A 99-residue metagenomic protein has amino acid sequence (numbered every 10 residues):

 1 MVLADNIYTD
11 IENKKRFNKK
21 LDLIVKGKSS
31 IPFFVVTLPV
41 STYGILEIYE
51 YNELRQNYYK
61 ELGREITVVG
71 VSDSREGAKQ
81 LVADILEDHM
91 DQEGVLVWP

Functional and structural regions predicted by a protein language model:
M1-K26: Negatively charged, low-complexity tracts enriched in Asp/Glu with abundant Ser/Thr
T9, G44, K79-Q80: Residues in flexible loops and secondary-structure boundaries
N13-K20, I48-L54, L96: Short amphipathic alpha-helical surface micro-motifs
D22-L23, L46, V68-G70: Hydrophobic transmembrane signal anchors and adjacent membrane-proximal interface regions, especially in viral
S29-I66: Short aromatic-glycine-(Arg/Gly/Cys) micro-motifs in beta-strand/loop hairpins
K60-P99: Short, compact, well-ordered microdomains
